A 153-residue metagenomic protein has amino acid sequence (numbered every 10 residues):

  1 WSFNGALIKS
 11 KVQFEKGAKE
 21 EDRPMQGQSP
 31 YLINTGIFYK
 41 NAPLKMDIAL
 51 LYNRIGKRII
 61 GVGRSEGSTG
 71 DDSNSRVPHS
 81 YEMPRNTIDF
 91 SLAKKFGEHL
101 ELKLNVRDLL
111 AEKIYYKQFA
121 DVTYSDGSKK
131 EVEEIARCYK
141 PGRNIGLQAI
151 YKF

Functional and structural regions predicted by a protein language model:
W1-G63, K152: Gram-negative outer-membrane beta-barrel transporters
G5-K9, T35, I48, N86 (+3 more regions): A generic structural signal for ordered secondary structure
K16-P24, N74-H79, D89, V132-R137: Extracellular loop and loop/strand-boundary signature of outer-membrane beta-barrel proteins
D22, S29, P84, V106 (+1 more regions): Generic secondary-structure boundary/loop-capping signal
Q28, N41, M83, K95-G97 (+1 more regions): Surface-exposed coil/turn segments at beta-strand junctions on protein surfaces, enriched
S29-I33, P84-I88, P141-I145: Residues that define the transmembrane beta-barrel architecture of outer-membrane proteins
R54-S68, A93-F153: C-terminal beta-signal and adjacent terminal beta-strands/loops of Gram-negative outer-membrane beta-barrel proteins
R64-P78: Short, surface-exposed loop/helix-turn segments at secondary-structure junctions that function as lids/hinges flanking
